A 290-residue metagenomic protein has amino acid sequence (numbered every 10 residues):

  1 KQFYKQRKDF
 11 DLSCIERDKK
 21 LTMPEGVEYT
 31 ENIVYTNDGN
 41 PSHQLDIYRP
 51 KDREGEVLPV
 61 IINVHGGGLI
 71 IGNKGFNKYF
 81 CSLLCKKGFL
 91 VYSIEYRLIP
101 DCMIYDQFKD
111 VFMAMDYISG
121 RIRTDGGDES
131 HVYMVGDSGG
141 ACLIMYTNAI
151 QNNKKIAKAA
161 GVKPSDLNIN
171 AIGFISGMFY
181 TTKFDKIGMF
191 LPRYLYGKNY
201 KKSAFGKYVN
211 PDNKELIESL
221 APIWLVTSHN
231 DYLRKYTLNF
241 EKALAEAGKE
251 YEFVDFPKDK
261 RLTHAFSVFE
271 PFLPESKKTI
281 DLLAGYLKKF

Functional and structural regions predicted by a protein language model:
K1-F290: Alpha/beta-hydrolase superfamily serine-hydrolase fold, recognizing
